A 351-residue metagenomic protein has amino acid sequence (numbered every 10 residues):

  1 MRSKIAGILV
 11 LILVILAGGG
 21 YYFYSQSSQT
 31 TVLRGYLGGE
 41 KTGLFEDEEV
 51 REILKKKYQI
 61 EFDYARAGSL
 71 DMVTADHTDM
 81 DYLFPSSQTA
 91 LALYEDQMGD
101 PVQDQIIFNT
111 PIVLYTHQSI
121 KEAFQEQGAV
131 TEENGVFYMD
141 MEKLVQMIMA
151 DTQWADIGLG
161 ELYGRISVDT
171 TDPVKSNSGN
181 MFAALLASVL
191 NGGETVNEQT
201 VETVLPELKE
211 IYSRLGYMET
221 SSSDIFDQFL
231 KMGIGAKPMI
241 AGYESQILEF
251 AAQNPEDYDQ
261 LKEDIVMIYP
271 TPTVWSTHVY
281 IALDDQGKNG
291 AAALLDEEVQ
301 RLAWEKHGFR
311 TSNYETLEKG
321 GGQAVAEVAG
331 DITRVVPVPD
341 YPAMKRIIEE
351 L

Functional and structural regions predicted by a protein language model:
R2-V10, I15-G20, Q29, L283-L351: Extracellular/periplasmic juxtamembrane helices and adjacent flexible linkers that interface with membrane partners
Q29-Y163, Y314, Q323-D331, V338-E349: N-terminal segment of the mature folded domain
K41, E46, V50, A90 (+7 more regions): Stable alpha-helical elements in mature extracytoplasmic
Q105-L114, L205-L215, E219-T220, D257-Q286: Periplasmic-binding protein-like
I120-E126, K175, N191-V196, D285-N289: Short helix-loop capping/hinge motifs at secondary-structure junctions, enriched in acidic/polar residues
V130-D151, A155, S167-V174, H278-T311 (+1 more regions): Bilobed periplasmic-binding protein/Venus flytrap-like ligand-binding cleft at the lobe interface of extracytoplasmic
L144-K175, L205-S223: Alpha-helix-centered segments that form part of catalytic cores
M181-Q260, V266: Ligand-binding pocket segment of bilobal, Venus flytrap-like solute-binding proteins
